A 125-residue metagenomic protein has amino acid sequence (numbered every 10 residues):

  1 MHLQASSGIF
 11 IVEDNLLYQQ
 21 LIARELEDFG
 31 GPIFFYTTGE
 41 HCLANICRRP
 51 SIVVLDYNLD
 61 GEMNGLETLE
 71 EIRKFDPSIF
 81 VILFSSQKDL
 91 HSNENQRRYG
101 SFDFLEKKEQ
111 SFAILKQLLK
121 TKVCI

Functional and structural regions predicted by a protein language model:
M1-F10, L16, Q110-I125: Non-catalytic signal-transmission and effector/linker regions of two-component phosphorelay proteins
L16-F34: Two-component/phosphorelay signaling modules centered on CheY-like receiver
F34-I52, Y57: Acidic, metal-coordinating helix/loop segments flanking the phosphotransfer/catalytic sites of two-component signaling
I46-R48, E71-I79, Y99: Conserved phosphotransfer cores of two-component systems
V53, V81, F104-L105: Two-component signal transduction core modules
V54-E71: Conserved phosphotransfer microenvironments
Q87-E106, A113: Alpha4 helix (beta4-alpha4-beta5 surface) of REC/receiver domains from two-component response regulators
